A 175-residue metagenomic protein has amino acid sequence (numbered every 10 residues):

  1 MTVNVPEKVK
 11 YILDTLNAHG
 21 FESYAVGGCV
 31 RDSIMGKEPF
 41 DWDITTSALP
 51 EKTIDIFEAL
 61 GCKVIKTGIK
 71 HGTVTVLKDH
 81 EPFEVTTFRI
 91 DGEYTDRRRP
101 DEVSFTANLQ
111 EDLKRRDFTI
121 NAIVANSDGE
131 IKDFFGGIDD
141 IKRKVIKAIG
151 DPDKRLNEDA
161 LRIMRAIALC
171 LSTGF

Functional and structural regions predicted by a protein language model:
M1-F175: Catalytic cores of the polymerase beta-like nucleotidyltransferase superfamily and closely associated nucleotide
